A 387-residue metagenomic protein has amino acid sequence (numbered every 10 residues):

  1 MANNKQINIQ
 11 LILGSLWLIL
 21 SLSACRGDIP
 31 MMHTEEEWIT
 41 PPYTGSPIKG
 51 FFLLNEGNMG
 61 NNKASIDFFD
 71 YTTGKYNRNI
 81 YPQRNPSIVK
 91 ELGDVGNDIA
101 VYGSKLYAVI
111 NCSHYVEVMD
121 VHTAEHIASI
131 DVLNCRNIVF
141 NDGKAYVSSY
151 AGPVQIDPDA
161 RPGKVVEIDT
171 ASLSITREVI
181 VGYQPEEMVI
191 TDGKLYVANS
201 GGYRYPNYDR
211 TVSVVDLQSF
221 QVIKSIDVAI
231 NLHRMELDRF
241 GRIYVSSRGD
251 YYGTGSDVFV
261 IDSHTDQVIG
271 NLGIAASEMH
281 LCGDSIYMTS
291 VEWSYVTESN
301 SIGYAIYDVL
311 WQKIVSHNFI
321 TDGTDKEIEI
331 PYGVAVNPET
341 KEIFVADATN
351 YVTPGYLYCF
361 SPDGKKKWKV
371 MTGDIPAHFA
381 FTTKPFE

Functional and structural regions predicted by a protein language model:
A2-L13: Bacterial N-terminal signal peptides that target proteins for export
G14-L18: Hydrophobic helical h-region of N-terminal Sec-dependent signal peptides in bacterial secretory/periplasmic proteins
S21-A24: C-terminal motif of bacterial Sec signal peptides marking the signal peptidase cleavage site
R26-E387: Predominantly soluble domains enriched in secretory-pathway, periplasmic, or organellar proteins
